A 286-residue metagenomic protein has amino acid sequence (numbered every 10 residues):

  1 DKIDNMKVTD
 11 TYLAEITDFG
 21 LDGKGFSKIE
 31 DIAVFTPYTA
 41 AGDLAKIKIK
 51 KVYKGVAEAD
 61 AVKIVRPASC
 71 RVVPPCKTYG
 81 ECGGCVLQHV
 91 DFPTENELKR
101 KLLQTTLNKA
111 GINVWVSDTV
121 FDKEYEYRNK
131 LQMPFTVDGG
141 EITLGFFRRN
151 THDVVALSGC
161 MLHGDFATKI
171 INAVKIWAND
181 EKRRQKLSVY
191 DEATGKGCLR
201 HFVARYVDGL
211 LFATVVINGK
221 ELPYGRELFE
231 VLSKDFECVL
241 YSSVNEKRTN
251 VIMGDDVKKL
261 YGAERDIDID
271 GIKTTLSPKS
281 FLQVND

Functional and structural regions predicted by a protein language model:
D1-D286: Accessory RNA-recognition modules of RNA-modification enzymes
